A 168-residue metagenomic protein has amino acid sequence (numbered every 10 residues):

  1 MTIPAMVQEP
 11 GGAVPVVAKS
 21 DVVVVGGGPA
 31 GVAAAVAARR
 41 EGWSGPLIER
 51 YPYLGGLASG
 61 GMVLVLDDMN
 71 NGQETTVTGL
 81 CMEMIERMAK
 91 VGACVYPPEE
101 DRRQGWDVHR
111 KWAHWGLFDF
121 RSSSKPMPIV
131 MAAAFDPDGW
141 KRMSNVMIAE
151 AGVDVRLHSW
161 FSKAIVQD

Functional and structural regions predicted by a protein language model:
T2-S20: A short, basic/flexible loop-to-alpha-helix module at the beginning of a structural domain
I3, K19, W43-S44, R50-Q167: Conserved N-terminal/central alpha/beta ligand/cofactor-binding core
P10-G11, G26, S44, Q104: Feature targets compositionally biased, intrinsically disordered low-complexity regions with long contiguous runs
P10-G11, V24, G31, N70 (+1 more regions): Residues at structural and domain junctions
V14-A30, P46: Beta1/beta-strand and adjacent pyrophosphate-binding region of the FAD-binding site in flavoprotein oxidoreductases
A38: Aromatic pocket-lining residues of Rossmann-like dinucleotide-binding sites
